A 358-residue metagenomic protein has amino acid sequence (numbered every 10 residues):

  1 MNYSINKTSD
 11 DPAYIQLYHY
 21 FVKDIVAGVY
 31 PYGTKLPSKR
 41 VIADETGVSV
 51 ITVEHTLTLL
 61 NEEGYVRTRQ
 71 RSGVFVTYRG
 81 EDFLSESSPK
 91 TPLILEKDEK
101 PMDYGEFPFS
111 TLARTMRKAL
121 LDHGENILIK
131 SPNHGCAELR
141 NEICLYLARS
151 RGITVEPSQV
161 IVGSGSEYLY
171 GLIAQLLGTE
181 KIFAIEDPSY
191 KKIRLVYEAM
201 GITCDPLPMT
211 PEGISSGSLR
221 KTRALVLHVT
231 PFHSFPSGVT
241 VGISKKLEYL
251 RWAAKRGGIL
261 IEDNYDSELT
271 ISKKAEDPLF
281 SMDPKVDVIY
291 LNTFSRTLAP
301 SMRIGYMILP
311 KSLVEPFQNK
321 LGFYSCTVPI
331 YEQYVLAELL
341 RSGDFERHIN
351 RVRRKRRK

Functional and structural regions predicted by a protein language model:
M1-A119, H123, L128, N141 (+5 more regions): N-terminal basic, amphipathic alpha-helical segments
V41, H233, S312-L313: Short, well-ordered alpha-helical scaffold segment located in the soluble/lumenal catalytic or ligand-binding core
Q70, P157, S164, E262 (+1 more regions): Short loop/edge segments at beta-strand edges and connector loops that shape dinucleotide/nucleotide cofactor-binding
R71, D283-P316, Y331: Active-site PLP attachment segment
T77, D98, P208, F280 (+1 more regions): Residue-level detector of conserved, well-ordered beta-strand and adjacent loop positions that form binding/recognition
N126-R256, E268-L269, K274-M282, V286-I289 (+1 more regions): Conserved core of the PLP fold type I
I185, I261-E262: Hydrophobic residues in beta-strands of the RecA-like P-loop NTPase core, especially within AAA+ ATPase
